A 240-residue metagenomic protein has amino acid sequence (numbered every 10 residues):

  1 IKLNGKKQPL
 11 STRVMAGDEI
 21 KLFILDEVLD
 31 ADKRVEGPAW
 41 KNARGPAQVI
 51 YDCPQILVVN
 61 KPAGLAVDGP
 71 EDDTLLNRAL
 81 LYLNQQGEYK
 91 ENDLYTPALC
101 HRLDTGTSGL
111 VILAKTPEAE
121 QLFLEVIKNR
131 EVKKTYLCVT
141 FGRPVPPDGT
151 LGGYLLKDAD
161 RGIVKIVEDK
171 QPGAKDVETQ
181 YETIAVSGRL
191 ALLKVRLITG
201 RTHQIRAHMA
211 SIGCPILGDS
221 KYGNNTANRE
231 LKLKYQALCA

Functional and structural regions predicted by a protein language model:
I1-A240: RNA pseudouridine synthases
